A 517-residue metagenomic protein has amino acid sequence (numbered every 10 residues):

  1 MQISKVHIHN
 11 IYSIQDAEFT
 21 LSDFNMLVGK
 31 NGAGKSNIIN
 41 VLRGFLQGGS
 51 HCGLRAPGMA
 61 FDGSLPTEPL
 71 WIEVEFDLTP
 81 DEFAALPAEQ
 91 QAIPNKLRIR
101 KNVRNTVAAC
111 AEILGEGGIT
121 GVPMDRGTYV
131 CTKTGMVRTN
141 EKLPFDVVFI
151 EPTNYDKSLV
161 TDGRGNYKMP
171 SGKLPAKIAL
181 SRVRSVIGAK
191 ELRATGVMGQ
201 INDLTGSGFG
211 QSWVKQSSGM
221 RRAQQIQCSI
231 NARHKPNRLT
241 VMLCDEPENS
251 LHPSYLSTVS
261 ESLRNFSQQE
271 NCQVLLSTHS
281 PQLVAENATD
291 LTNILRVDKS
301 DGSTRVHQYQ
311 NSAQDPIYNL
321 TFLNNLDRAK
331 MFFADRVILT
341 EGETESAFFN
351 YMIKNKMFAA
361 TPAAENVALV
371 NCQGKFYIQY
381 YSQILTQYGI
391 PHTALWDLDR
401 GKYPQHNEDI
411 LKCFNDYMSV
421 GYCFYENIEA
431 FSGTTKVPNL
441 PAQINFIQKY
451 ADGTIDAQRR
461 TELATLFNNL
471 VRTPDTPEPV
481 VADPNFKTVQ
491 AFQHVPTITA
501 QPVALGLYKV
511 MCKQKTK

Functional and structural regions predicted by a protein language model:
M1-Q47, D203-K330, E408, Q501 (+2 more regions): Switch/communication elements of ASCE P-loop NTPase nucleotide-binding domains
S4, A17, D146, T240-V241 (+3 more regions): The start of beta-strands in P-loop NTPase/AAA+ ATPase cores
F19, G63-T67, N140-L143, A232-N237 (+5 more regions): Conserved catalytic network of the ASCE P-loop NTPase/AAA+ motor domain
I39-P94: Conserved P-loop NTP-binding catalytic core
L86-G165: A sensor for short, sequence-defined functional sites
E112-E116, N140-Q224, C228-V241: Extended helical coiled-coil dimerization/tether regions that scaffold and oligomerize large DNA-maintenance assemblies
Q268, V284-G401: RecA-like P-loop NTPase motor core
P404-F492, K513-K517: Activity-critical C-terminal alpha-helical subdomain
